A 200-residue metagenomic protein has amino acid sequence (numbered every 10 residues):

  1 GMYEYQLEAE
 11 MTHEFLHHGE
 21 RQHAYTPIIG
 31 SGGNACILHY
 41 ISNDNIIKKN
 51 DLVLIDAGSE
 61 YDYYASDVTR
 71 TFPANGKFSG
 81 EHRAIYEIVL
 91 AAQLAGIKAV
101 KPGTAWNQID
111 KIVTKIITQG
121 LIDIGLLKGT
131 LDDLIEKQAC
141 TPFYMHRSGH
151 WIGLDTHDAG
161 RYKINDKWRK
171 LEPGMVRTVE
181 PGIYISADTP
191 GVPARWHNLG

Functional and structural regions predicted by a protein language model:
G1-G200: Active-site neighborhoods and metal-handling regions in enzymes and metal-associated proteins
